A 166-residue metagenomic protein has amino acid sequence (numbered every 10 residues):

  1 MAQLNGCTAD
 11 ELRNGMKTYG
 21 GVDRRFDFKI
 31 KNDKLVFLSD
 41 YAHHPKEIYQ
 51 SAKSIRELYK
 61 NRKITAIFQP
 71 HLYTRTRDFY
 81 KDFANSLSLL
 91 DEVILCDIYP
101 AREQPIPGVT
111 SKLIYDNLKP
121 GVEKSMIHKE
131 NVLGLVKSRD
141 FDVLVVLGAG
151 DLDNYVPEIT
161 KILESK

Functional and structural regions predicted by a protein language model:
M1-E92: Nucleotide phosphate-binding/pyrophosphate-handling subdomain across enzymes that bind or process nucleotide phosphates
F37-S39, E123-S125, V145-V146: Short catalytic-loop micro-motif centered on adjacent basic/acidic residues
H43, P70-L72, Y99-A101, A149-L152: Short glycine-rich anion-binding loops that position phosphate/pyrophosphate groups of nucleotides and phosphorylated
I67, C96, V146-L147: Short hydrophobic segments within beta-strands
T76-R77, Q104-P105, Y155-E158: Short glycine-/acidic-enriched loop or helix-start segments at secondary-structure transitions that form or flank
A84-D142: C-terminal helical cap/extension that packs against the catalytic core of soluble nucleotide-cofactor enzymes
L95-I98, K161-K166: Short, flexible loop segments at boundaries between secondary-structure elements
N131-I162: A glycine-rich beta-strand to alpha-helix segment that forms a phosphate/ribose-binding loop at ligand/cofactor sites
